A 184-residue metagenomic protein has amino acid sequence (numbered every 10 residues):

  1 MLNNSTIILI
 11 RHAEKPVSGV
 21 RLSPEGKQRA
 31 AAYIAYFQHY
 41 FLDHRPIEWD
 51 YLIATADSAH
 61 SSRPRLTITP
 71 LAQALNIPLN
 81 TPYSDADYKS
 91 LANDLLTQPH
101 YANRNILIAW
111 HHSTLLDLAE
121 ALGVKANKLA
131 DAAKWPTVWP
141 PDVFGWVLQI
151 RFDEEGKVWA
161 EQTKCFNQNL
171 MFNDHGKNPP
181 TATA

Functional and structural regions predicted by a protein language model:
M1-N103, T114-A184: Active-site-proximal alpha-helix that buttresses catalytic centers in soluble enzyme cores
I106: Mobile, glycine-rich extracellular loop/lid and propeptide segments that shape or gate substrate/ligand access
A109-H111: Short beta-strand segments
